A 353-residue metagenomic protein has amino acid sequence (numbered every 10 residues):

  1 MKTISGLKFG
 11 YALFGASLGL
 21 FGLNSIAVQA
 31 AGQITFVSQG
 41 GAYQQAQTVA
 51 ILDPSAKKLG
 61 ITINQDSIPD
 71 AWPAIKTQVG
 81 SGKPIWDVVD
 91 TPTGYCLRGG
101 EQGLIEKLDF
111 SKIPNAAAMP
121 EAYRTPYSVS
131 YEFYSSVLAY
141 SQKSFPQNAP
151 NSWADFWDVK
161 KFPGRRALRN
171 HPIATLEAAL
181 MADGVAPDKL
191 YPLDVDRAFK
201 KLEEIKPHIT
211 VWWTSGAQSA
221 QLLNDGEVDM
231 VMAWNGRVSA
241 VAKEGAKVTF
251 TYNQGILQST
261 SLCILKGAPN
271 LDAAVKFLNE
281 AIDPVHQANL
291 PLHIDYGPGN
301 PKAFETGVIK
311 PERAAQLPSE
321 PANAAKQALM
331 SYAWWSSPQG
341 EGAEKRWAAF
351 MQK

Functional and structural regions predicted by a protein language model:
L18-V28: C-terminal segment of classical bacterial N-terminal signal peptides
A31-R98: Early extracytoplasmic/lumenal segment of secretory-pathway proteins
G41-T48, P84-N224: Extracytoplasmic ligand-binding site segments that recognize negatively charged/polar headgroups
G94-R98, N224, D229-K247: A ligand-binding cleft/hinge motif common to bilobed small-molecule-binding domains
A118, F133-Y134, F199-I205, A242-A268 (+1 more regions): Periplasmic-binding protein-like
V137-S144, L180-V185, S259-A273, L278 (+2 more regions): A bilobed periplasmic-binding-protein/Venus flytrap-type ligand-binding module shared by bacterial periplasmic
L265-Q327: Mature extracytoplasmic/periplasmic domains
N323-K353: Conserved C-terminal helix/tail region of periplasmic/extracytoplasmic solute-binding proteins
